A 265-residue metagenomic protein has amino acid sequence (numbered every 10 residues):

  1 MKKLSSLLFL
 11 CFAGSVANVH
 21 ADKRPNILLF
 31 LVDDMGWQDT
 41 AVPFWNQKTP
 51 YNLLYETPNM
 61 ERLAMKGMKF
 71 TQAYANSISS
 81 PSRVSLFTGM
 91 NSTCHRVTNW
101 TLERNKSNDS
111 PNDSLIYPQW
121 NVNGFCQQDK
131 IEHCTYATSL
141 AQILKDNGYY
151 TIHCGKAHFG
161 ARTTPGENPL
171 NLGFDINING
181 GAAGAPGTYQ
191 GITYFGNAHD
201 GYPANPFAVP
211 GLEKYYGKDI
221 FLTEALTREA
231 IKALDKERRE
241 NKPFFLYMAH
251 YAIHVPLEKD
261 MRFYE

Functional and structural regions predicted by a protein language model:
M1-K23: Bacterial Sec-dependent N-terminal signal peptides
N18, C94-V97, Y149-C154: Short secondary-structure capping/junction motifs at helix and strand boundaries
N26: Cell-envelope/extracellular polymer assembly enzymes that use nucleotide-activated donors
L29-F30, W37-S139, I143, T163 (+1 more regions): Active-site segment of extracytoplasmic enzymes that catalyze sulfate/phosphate-ester chemistry
F30-D34, A73-I78, G89-M90, C154-H158 (+2 more regions): Active-site-proximal beta-strand/loop segments in catalytic clefts of secreted hydrolases
M35-W37, L212: A short, flexible beta-alpha/helix-coil linker loop
F44-Q47, T88, N168-L170, M261-E265: Short secondary-structure boundary/capping segments
L102-Y150, A157-M261: Formylglycine-dependent
